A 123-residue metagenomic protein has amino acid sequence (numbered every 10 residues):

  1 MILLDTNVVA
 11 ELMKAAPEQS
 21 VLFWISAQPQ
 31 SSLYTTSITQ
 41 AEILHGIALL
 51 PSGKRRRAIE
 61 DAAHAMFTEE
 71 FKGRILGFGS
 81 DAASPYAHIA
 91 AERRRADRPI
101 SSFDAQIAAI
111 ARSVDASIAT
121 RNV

Functional and structural regions predicted by a protein language model:
M1-T39, A48-A65: Short, well-structured N-terminal submotif of metal-dependent ribonuclease cores
V21-I25, A108, V123: Short amphipathic alpha-helical segments and helix-helix/interface helices
S37, N122-V123: Short secondary-structure boundary segments
H45-K54, E69-R121: Active-site neighborhoods of divalent-metal-dependent phosphate/nucleic-acid chemistry enzymes
